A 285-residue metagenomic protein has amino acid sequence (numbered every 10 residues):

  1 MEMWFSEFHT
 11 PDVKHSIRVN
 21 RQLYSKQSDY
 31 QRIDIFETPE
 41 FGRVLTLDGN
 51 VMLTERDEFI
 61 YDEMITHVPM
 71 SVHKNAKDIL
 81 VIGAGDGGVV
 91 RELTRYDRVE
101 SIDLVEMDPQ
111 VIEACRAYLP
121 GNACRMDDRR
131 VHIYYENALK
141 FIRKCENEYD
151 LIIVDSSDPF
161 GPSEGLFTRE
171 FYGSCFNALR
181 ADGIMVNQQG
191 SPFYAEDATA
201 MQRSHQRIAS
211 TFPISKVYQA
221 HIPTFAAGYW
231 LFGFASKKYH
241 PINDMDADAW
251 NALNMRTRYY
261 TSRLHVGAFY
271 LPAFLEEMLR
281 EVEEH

Functional and structural regions predicted by a protein language model:
M1-D34, A227-H285: SAM/dcSAM-binding transferase cores
M1-M52, D57-E63, V68-M70, K74: N-terminal accessory segments
E2-W4, S28, L53-D182, Y194-M201 (+1 more regions): The AdoMet/dcAdoMet-binding core of the Class I SAM-like
N50, Q189-G190: Glycine- and acidic
Y172-G173, A198-Q219, G233: Conserved Class I S-adenosyl-L-methionine
D182-Q189: Conserved beta-strand signature within the Rossmann-like core of class I S-adenosyl-L-methionine
N187, F212-Q219, I242-M245: Acidic/polar loop patches that form or flank catalytic/metal-binding clefts of enzymes that bind anionic ligands
A220-T224: Short proline/glycine-enriched turn/loop segments at secondary-structure junctions
